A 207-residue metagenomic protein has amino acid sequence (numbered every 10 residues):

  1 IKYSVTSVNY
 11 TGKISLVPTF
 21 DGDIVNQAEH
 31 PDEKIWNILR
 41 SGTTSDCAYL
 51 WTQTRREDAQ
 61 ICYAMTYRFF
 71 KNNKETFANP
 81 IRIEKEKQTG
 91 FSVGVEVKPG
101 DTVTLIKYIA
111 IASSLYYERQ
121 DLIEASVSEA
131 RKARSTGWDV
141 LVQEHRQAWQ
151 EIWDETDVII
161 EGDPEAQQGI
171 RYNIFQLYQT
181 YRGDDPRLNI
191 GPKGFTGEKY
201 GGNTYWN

Functional and structural regions predicted by a protein language model:
I1-Y200: Acidic/polar, glycine-enriched structural segments that form the non-catalytic walls/loops of the carbohydrate-binding
G201-N207: Aromatic-rich carbohydrate-recognition surfaces in CAZymes
